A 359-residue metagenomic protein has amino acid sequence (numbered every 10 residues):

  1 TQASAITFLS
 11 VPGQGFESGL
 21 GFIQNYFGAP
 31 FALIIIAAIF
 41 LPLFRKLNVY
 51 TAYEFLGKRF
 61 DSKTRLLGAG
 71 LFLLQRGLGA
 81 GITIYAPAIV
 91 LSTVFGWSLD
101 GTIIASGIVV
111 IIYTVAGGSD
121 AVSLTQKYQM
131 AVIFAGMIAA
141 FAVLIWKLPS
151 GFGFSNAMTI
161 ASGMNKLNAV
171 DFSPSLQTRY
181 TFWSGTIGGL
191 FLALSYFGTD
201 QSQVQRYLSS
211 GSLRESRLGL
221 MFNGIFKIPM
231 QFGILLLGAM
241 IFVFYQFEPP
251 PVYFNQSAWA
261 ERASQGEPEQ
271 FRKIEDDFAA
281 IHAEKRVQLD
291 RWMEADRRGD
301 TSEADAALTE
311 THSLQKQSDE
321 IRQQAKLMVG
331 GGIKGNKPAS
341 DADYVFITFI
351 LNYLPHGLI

Functional and structural regions predicted by a protein language model:
T1-F8, R65, Y113-G117, G136-A142: Membrane-interface "cap" regions at the ends of multi-pass membrane proteins
S4, R76, I82, A142-W146: Hydrophobic alpha-helical transmembrane segments in multi-pass integral membrane proteins
S4-F8, P87, D200: Transmembrane helix boundary and interhelical junction motifs in multipass membrane proteins
S10-Q24, A131-I359: Loop-to-helix junctions at membrane interfaces in multi-pass transport proteins
V11, F40, V90, G107-I108 (+4 more regions): Short, hydrophobic/aromatic alpha-helical segments in well-folded domains
L20-G117, L167, D171, S184-Y196 (+2 more regions): Helix-loop-helix module between adjacent transmembrane segments
N48, K127, F134-A135: Membrane-embedded transport cores of multi-pass solute transporters
